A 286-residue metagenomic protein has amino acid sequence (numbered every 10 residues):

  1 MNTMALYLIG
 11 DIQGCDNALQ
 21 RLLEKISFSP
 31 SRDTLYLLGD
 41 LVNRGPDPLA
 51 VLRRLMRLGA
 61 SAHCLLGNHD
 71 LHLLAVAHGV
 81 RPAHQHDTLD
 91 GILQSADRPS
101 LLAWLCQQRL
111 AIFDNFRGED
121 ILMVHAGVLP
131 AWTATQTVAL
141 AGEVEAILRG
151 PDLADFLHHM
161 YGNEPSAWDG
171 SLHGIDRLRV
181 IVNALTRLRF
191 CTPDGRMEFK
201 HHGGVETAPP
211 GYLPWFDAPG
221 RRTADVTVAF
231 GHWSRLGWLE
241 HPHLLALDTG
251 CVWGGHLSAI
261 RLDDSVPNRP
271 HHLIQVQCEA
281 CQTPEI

Functional and structural regions predicted by a protein language model:
M1-L58, L71: N-terminal active-site segment of His-dependent metallophosphoesterases
M1-N2, S27, L55-R57, I112-R117 (+2 more regions): A short acidic-Thr-Gly-centered motif at the start of a beta-strand
A5-Q13, I121-G127, A246-L247: Active-site-proximal beta-strand elements of phosphoester/diester hydrolases
L8, L37, C64-L65, L122 (+2 more regions): Residue-level marker for buried hydrophobic side chains located in beta-strands that build the well-ordered beta-sheet
D11, D40, G67-N68, L105 (+4 more regions): Divalent metal-coordination and catalytic microenvironments
C15-N17, N43-G45, H69-V76, A131 (+2 more regions): Active-site environment of divalent metal-dependent phosphoester hydrolases
L49-L52, M56-D176: Active-site neighborhood of divalent metal-dependent phosphoester bond hydrolases
V138-I286: Acidic, His/Gly-rich catalytic cores of divalent-metal-dependent hydrolytic chemistry
